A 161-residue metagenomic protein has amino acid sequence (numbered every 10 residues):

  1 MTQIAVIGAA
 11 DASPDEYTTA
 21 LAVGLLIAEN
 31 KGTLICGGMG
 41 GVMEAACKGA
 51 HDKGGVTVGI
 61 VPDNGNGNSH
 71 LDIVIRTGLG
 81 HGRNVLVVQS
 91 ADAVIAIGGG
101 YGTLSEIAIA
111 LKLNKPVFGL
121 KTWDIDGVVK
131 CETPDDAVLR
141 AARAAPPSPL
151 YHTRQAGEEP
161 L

Functional and structural regions predicted by a protein language model:
M1-V58: Glycine-rich beta-alpha loop segments
G8-D11, G80-P147: C-terminal binding/interaction regions
E16, A45-C47, S69, S105-I107 (+1 more regions): Short glycine-/acidic-enriched loop or helix-start segments at secondary-structure transitions that form or flank
K31, L71-D72, A91, N114: Short, well-ordered alpha-helix to beta-strand connector turns
M39-G40, P62-G65, T122-I125: Short, ordered loop/turn segments at secondary-structure junctions
K53-P62, I75-R76, V117-L120: Short hydrophobic/aromatic-enriched beta-strand-loop microsegments
I60-S90: Glycine-rich oxoanion-binding loops at beta->alpha junctions
R154-G157: Short Gly/Ser/Thr- and charged-rich N-terminal loops/segments that act as flexible capping/hinge elements
